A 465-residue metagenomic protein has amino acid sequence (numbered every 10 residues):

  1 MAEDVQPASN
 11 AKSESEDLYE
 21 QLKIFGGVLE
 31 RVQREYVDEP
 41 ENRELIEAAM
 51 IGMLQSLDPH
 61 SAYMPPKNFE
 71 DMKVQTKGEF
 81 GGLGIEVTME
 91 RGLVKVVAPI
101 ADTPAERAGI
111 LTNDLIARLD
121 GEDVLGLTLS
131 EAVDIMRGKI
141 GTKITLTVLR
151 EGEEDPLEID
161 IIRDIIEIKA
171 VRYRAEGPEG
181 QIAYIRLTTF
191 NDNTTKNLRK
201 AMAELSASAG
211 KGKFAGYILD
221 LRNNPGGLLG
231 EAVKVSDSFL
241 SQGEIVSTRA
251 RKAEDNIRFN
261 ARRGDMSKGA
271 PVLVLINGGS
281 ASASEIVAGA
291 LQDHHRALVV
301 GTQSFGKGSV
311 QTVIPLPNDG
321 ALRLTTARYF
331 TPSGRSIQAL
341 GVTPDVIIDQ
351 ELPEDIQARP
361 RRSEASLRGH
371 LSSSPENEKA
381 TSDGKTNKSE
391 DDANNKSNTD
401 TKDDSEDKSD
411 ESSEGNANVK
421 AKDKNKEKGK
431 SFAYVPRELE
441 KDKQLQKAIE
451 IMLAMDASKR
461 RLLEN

Functional and structural regions predicted by a protein language model:
V5-S13, F25-E35, G180-Y184, K424-A433: Acidic/histidine-rich, surface-exposed loop or edge segments in extracytoplasmic proteins
N10-S61: N-terminal activation segment of mature serine protease catalytic domains
L29, A105-T128, I218-D220: Conserved PDZ fold ligand-binding element
A48, H60-A98: PDZ/PDZ-like peptide-tail recognition elements
I85, A101, G121, G138: Short, conserved catalytic or interaction motifs in soluble domains
G92-K95, A117, E131-R172, T325: PDZ-domain C-terminal substructure recognizer with occasional recognition of PDZ-binding tails
P104-L115, R137-K139, G210-K211, A290: A short glycine-leucine-enriched loop at secondary-structure breakpoints that most characteristically corresponds
E167, R172-N465: C-terminal "post-core" interaction segments
